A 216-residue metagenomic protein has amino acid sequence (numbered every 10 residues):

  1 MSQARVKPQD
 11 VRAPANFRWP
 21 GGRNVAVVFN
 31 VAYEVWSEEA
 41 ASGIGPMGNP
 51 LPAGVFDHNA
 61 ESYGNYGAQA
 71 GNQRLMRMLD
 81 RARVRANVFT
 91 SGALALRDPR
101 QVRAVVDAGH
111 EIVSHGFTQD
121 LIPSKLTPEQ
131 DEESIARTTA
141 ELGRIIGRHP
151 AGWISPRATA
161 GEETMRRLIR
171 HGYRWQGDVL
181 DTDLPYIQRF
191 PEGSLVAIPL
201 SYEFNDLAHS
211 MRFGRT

Functional and structural regions predicted by a protein language model:
M1-G152, R157-I198, Y202: Catalytic alpha-helical scaffold of carbohydrate-active enzymes acting on polysaccharides/glycoconjugates
P199-T216: A conserved mid-domain beta-alpha-beta active-site/ligand-binding segment of alpha/beta enzyme cores
